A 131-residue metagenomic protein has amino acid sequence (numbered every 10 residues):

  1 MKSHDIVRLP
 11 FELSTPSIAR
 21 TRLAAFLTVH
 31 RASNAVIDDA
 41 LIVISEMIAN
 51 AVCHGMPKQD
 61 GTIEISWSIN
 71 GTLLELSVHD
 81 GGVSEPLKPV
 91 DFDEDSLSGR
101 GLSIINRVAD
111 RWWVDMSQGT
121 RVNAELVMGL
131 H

Functional and structural regions predicted by a protein language model:
M1-I6, V52-H131: Conserved beta-strand-loop-beta-strand hairpin that lines the nucleotide-binding pocket of ATP/GTP-utilizing enzymes
I6-I18: STAS-typified acidic loop motif
S14, R31-A35, W113: Residues in soluble alpha-helical coiled-coils and helical-bundle/repeat scaffolds
T21-S45: Conserved short strand/loop->alpha-helix "switch" segment adjacent to the catalytic nucleotide/phosphoryl-transfer site
S45, A49, C53: Short alpha-helix lining the ATP-binding pocket of the histidine-kinase-like ATPase
